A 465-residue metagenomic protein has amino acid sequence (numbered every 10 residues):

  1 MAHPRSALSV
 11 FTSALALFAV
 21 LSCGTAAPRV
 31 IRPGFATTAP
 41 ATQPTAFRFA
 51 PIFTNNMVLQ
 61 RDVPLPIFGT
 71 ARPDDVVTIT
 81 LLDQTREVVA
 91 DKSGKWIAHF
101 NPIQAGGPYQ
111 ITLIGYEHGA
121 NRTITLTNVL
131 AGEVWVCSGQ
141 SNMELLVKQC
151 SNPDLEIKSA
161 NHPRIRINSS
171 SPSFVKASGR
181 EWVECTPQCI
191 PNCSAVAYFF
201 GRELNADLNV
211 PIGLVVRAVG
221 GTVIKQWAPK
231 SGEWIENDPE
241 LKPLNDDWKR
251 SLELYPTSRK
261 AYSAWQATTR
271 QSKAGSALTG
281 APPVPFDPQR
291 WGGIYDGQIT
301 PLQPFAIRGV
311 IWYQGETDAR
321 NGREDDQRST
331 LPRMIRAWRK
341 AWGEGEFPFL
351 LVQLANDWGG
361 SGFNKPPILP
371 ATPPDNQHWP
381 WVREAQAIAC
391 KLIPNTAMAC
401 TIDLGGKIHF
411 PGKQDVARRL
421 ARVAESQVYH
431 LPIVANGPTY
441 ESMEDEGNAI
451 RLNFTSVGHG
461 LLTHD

Functional and structural regions predicted by a protein language model:
M1-A7: N-terminal secretory signal peptides that target proteins for export/translocation
S9-S22: Bacterial N-terminal signal peptides
G24-D465: Cell-envelope and extracellular/periplasmic
